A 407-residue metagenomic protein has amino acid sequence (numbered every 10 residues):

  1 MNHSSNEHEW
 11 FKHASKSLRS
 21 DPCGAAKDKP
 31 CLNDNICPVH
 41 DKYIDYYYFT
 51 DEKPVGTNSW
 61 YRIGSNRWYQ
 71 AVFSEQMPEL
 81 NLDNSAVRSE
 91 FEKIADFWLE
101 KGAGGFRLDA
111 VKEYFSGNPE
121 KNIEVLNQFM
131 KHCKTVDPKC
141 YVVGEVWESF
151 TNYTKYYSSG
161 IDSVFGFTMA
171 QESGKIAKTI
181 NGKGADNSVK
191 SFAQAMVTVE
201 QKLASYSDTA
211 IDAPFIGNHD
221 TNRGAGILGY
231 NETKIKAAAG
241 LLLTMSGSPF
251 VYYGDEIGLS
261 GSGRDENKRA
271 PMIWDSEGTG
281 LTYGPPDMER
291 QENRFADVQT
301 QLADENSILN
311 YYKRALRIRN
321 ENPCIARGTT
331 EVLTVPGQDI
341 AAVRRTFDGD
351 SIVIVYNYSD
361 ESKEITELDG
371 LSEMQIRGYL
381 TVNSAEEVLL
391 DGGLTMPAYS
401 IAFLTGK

Functional and structural regions predicted by a protein language model:
M1-N81, E100, R107, V111-S159: Acidic/aromatic-lined carbohydrate-recognition and catalytic surfaces of CAZymes acting on diverse glycans
S5, A71-E79, S89, K134 (+2 more regions): Glycan-processing catalytic domains of CAZymes
F73-R88, V111-K121, G182-V189, N222-Y230: The substrate-binding groove and active-site-proximal loops of carbohydrate-active enzymes, especially glycoside
S85-L99, I235, A239: Short, acidic/polar
E92-G117, T209-N218: Active-site groove signature of glycoside hydrolases
K134-V136, Y141, E148, D186-N187 (+6 more regions): Loop/helix patches that line or flank the sugar-binding groove of alpha-linked glycan CAZymes
S362-N383: Beta-strand-rich binding/interaction modules
L389-K407: C-terminal beta-strand-rich structural cap/linker in extracellular carbohydrate-active enzymes
